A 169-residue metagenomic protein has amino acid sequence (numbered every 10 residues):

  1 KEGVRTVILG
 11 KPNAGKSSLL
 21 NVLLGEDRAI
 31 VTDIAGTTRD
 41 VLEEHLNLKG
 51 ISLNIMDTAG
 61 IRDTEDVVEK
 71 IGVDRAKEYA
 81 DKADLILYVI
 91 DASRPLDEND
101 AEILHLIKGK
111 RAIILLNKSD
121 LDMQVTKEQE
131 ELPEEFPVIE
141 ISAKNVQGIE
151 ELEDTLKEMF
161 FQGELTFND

Functional and structural regions predicted by a protein language model:
K1-S52, T64-D66, L96-D169: C-terminal-of-GTPase-core extension/linker across diverse P-loop GTPases
A35, I61, E69-V73: Short alpha-helix of the ABC ATPase nucleotide-binding domain corresponding to the H-loop/switch region
D57: Conserved active-site aspartate in kinases
E69-S93, S142: Inter-motif core of Ras-like GTPase G domains
